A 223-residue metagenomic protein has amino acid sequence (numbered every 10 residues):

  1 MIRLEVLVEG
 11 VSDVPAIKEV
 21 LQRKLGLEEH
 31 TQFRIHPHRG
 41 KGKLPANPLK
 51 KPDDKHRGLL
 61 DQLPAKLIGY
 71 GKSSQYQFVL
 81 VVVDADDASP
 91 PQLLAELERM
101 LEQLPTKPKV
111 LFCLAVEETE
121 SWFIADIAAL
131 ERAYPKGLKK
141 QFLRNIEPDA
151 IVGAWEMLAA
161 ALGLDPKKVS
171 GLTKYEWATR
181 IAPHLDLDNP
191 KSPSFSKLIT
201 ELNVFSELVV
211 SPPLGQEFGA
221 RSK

Functional and structural regions predicted by a protein language model:
M1-R3, V14-K223: C-terminal accessory helical subdomains adjacent to catalytic cores in phosphodiester- and nucleotide-handling enzymes
E5-L7: Conserved beta-strand elements of the Class I
